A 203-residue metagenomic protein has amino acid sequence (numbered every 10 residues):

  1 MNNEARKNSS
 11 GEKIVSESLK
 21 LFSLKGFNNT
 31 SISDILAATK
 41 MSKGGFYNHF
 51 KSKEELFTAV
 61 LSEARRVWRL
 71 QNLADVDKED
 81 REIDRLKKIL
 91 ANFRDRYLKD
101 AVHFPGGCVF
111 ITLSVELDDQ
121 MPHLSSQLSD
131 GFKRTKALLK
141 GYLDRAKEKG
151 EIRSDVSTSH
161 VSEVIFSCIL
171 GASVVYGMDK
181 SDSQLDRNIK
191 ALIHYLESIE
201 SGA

Functional and structural regions predicted by a protein language model:
M1-K25, N29-M41, E55: Basic, helix-initiating cap at the start of DNA-binding domains
F22, S31-I32, K43, K53 (+3 more regions): Amphipathic alpha-helical segments enriched in hydrophobic/aromatic and basic residues that form the DNA-contacting
K40-F50: Short hydrophobic/aromatic patch on the recognition helix
A59, A74-P105, T158-I165: Hydrophobic alpha-helical connector segments
D84, P122-E148, H160: Amphipathic alpha-helical packing segments from all-alpha helical-bundle domains
R96-D100, R145, I165-S183, Y195-G202: Amphipathic C-terminal alpha-helical segment
A101-H123: Amphipathic alpha-helical segments used for helix-helix packing
G106-T112, S154-V175, A191-Y195: Hydrophobic alpha-helical segments that form the core of small-molecule binding pockets and/or dimer interfaces
